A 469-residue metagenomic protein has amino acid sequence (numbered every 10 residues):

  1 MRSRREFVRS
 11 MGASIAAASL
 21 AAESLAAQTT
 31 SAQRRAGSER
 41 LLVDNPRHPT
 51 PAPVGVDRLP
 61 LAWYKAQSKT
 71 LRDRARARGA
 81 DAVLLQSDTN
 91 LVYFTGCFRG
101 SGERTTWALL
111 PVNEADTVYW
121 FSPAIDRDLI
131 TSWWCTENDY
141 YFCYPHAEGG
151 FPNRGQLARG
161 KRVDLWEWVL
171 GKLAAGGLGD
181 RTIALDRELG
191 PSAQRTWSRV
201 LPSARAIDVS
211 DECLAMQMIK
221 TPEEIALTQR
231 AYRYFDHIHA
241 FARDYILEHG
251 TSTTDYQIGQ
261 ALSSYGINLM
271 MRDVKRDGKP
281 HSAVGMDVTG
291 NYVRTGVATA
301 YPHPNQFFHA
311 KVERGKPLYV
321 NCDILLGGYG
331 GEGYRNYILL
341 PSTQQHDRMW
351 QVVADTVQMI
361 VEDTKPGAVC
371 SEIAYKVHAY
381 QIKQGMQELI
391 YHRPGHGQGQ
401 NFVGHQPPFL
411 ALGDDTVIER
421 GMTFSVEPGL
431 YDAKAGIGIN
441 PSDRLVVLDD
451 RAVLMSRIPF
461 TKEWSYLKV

Functional and structural regions predicted by a protein language model:
R2-S24, Q28-V469: Active-site neighborhoods and metal-handling regions in enzymes and metal-associated proteins
